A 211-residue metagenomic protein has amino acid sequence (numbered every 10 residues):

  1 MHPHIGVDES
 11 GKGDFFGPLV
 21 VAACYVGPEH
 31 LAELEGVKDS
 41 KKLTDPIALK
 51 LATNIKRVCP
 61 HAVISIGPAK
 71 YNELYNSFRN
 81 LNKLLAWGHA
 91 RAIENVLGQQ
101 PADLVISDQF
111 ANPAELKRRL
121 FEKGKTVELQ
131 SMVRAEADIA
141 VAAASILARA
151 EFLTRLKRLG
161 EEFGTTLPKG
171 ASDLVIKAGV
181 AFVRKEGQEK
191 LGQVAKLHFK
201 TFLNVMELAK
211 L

Functional and structural regions predicted by a protein language model:
M1-L211: RNase H-like, Mg2+-dependent phosphodiesterase core, and more generally RNA phosphate-backbone-engaging helix-loop
